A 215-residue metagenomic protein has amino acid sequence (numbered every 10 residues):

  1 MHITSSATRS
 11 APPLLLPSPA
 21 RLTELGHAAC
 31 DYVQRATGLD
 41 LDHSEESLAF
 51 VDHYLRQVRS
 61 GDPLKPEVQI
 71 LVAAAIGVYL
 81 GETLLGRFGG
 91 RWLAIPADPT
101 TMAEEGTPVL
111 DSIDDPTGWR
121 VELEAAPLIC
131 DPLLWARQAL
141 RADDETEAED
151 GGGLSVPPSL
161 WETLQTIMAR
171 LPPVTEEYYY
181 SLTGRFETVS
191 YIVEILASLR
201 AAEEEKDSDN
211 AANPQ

Functional and structural regions predicted by a protein language model:
M1-A75: N-terminal low-complexity, intrinsically disordered segments
V58, T83, R87-F88, A139-D143 (+1 more regions): Generic structural signal for hydrophobic core residues of well-folded globular domains
L71-A126: Aromatic- and glycine-enriched beta-alpha-beta binding-site module
V109-E204: A recognition module on extended beta-rich or small alphabeta surfaces enriched in W/G with H and D/E
E204-Q215: C-terminal structured domains
